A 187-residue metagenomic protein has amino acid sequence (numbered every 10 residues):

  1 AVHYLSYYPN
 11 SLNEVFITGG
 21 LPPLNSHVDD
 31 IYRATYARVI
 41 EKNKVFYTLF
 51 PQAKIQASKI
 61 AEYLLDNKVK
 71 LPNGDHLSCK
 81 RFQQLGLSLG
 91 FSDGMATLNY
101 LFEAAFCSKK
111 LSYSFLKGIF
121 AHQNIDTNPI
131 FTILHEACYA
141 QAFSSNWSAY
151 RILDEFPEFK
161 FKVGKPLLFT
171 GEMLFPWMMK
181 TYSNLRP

Functional and structural regions predicted by a protein language model:
H3-Y7: Active-site signature of alpha/beta-hydrolase-fold catalytic machinery across serine- and Asp/Cys-nucleophile hydrolases
Y8-L64, F120-A121: A catalytic-pocket lid/entrance helix-loop region that shapes and gates access to the active site across common
K68-P187: Alpha/beta-hydrolase fold active-site neighborhood
